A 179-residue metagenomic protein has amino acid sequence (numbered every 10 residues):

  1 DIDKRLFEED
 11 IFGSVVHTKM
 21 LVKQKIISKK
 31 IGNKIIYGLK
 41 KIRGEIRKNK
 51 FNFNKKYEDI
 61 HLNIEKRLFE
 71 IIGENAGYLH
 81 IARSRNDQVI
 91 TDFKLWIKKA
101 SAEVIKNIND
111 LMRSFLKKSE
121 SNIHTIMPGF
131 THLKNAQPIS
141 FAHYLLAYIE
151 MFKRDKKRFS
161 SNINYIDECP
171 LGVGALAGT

Functional and structural regions predicted by a protein language model:
D1-G178: A helix-coil-helix interface module used to build multimeric assemblies and to scaffold catalytic/cofactor sites
